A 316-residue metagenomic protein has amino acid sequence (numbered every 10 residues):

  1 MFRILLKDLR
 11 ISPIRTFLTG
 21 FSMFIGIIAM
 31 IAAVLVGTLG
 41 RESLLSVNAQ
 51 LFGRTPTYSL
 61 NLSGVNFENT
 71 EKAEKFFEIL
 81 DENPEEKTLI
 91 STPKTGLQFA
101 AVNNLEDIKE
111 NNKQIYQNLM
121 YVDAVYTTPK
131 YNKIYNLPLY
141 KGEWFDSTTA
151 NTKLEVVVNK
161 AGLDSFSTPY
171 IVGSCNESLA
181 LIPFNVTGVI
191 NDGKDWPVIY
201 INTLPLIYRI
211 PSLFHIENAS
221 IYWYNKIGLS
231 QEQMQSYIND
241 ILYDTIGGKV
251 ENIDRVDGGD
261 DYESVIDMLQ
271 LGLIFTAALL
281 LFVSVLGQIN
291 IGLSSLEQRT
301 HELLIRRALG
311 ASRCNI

Functional and structural regions predicted by a protein language model:
M1-R10, E78-I79: A short amphipathic helical element positioned immediately N-terminal to and/or at the very start of a transmembrane
L6, L286-I316: Intracellular coupling helices
P13-E42: Short, strongly hydrophobic transmembrane alpha-helices
T19-A29, Q270-N290: Alpha-helical transmembrane segments of integral membrane proteins
V34-I134, Q233: Membrane-proximal extracellular/periplasmic loop immediately following the first transmembrane helix
I115-H215: Hydrophobic secondary-structure segments that place a key small or acidic residue at a functional site
Y222-L271: A cross-kingdom feature of multi-pass membrane systems that activates on extracytoplasmic/periplasmic
